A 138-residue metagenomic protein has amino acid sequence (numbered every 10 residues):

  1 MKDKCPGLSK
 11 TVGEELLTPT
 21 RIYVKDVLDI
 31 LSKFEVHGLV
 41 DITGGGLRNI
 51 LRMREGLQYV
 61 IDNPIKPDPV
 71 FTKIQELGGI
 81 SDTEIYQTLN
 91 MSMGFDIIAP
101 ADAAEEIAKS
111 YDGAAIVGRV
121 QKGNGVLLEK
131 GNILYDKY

Functional and structural regions predicted by a protein language model:
M1-K2: Mobile "lid/hinge" segments at catalytic clefts and subdomain interfaces of large enzymes
C5-Y138: Glycine-/charge-enriched secondary-structure boundary and capping motifs
